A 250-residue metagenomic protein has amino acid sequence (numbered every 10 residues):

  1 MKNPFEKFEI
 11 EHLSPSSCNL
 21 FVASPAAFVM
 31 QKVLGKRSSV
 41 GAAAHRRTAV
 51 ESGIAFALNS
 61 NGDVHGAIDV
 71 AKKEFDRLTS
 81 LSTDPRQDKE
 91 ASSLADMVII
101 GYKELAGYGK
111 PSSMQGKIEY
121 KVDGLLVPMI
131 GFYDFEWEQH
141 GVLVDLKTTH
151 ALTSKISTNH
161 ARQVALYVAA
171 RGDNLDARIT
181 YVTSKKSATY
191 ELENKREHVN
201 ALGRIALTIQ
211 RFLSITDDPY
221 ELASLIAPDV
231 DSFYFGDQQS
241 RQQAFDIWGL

Functional and structural regions predicted by a protein language model:
M1-F132: Metal-dependent nuclease catalytic cores that hydrolyze phosphodiester bonds in DNA/RNA, characterized by
K36, H150-L152, K185-K186: Short, surface-exposed beta-strand-loop junctions and turns on beta-sheet-rich folds
A42, L125, E138, F233-D237: Residue-level detector of alpha-helix boundary/anchor positions
A43, T153-S157, K195-H198: Flexible, glycine- and charge-enriched loops at secondary-structure boundaries
H45, A49, N159-R162, N200 (+1 more regions): Generic recognition of stable, solvent-exposed alpha-helical segments in well-folded globular domains
G62, G107-K110, E138-V142, A170-L175: Short glycine/proline-enriched coil/turn segments at helix->beta-strand junctions
E119-Q163, A170: Non-catalytic protein-protein interaction segments used by genome-maintenance enzymes to assemble and couple activities
R171-L250: Metal-dependent nuclease catalytic regions and adjoining charged, substrate-binding loops involved in nucleic-acid end
